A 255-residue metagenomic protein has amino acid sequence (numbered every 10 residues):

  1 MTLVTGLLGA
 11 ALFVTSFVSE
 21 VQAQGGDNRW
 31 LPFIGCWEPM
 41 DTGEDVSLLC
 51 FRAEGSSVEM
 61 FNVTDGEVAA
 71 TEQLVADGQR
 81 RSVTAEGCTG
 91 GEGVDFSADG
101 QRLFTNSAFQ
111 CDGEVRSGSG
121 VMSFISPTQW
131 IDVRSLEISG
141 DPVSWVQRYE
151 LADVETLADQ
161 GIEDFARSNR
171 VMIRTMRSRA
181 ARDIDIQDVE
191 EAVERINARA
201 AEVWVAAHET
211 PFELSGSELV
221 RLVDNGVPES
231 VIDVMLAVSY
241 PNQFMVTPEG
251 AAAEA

Functional and structural regions predicted by a protein language model:
M1, A23-Q24: Initiator methionine at the very start of the polypeptide chain
T2, N28, R182-D185: Secondary-structure junction/capping motif
T2-S16: Bacterial N-terminal signal peptides
L8-A10, Q22, G250-E254: Residue-level detector of intrinsically disordered, flexible termini and proteolytic processing junctions
L12, P32, E209-E213: Residue-level preference for alpha-helix termini and adjacent loops
F17-A23: Sec/Tat signal peptide C-region and signal peptidase I cleavage site
Q24-V171: Hydrophobic small-molecule pocket/channel-lining residues, especially in calycin-type beta-barrels
I162-A255: General marker for long, soluble alpha-helical cores
